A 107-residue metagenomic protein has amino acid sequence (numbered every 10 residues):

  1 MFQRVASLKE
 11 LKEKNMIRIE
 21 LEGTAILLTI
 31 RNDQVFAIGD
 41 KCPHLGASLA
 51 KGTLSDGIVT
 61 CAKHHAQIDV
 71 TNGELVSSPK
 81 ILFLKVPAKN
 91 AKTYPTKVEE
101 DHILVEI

Functional and structural regions predicted by a protein language model:
M1-L8: Short amphipathic
L11-K14: Solvent-exposed, conformationally flexible loop/turn segments
I17-E106: Rieske [2Fe-2S] iron-sulfur-binding domain
